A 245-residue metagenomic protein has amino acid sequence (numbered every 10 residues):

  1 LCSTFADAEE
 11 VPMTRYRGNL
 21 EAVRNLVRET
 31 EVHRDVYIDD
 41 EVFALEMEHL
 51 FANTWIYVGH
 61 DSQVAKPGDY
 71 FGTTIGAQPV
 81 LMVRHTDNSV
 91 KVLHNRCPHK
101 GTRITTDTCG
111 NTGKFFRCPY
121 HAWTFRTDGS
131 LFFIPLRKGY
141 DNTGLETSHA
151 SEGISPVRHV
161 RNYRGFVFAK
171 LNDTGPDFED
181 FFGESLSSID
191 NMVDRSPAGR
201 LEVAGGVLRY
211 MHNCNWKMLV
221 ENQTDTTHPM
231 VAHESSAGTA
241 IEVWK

Functional and structural regions predicted by a protein language model:
C2-S89, R126-K245: Rieske [2Fe-2S] iron-sulfur-binding subdomain
D69-P119: Glycine-rich active-site/cofactor-binding loop and its immediate structural neighborhood
H99-G101, T106-T108, Y120-G139: N-terminal cysteine/histidine-rich coordination modules
